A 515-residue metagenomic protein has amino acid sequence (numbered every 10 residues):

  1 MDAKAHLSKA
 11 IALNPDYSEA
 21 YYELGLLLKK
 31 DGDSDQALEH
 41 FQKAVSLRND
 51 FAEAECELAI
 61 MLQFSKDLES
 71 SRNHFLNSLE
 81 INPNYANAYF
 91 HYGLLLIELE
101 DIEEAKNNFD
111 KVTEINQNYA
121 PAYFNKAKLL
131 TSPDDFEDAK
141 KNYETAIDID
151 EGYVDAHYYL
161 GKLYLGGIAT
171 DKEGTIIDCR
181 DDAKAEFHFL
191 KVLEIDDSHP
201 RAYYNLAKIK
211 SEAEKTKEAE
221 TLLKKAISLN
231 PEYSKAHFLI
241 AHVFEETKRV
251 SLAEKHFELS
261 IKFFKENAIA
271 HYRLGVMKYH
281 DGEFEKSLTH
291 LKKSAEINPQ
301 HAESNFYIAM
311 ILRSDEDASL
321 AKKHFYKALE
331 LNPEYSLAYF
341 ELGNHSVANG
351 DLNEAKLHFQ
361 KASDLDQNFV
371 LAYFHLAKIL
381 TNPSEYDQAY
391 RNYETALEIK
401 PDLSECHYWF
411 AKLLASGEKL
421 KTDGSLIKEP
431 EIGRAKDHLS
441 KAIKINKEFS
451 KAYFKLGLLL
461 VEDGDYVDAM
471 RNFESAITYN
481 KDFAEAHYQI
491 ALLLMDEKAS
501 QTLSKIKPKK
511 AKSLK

Functional and structural regions predicted by a protein language model:
M1-K9, K30-K43, F64-N77, I97-K111 (+11 more regions): Structural signature of tandem alpha-helical TPR/SEL1-like repeats, specifically the intra-repeat loop/turn
D155-D171, E405-K421, Y488-L493: Amphipathic alpha-helical repeat scaffolds of TPR domains
L371, H375, E405-K412, K451-L458: Eukaryotic tandem repeat interaction scaffolds
